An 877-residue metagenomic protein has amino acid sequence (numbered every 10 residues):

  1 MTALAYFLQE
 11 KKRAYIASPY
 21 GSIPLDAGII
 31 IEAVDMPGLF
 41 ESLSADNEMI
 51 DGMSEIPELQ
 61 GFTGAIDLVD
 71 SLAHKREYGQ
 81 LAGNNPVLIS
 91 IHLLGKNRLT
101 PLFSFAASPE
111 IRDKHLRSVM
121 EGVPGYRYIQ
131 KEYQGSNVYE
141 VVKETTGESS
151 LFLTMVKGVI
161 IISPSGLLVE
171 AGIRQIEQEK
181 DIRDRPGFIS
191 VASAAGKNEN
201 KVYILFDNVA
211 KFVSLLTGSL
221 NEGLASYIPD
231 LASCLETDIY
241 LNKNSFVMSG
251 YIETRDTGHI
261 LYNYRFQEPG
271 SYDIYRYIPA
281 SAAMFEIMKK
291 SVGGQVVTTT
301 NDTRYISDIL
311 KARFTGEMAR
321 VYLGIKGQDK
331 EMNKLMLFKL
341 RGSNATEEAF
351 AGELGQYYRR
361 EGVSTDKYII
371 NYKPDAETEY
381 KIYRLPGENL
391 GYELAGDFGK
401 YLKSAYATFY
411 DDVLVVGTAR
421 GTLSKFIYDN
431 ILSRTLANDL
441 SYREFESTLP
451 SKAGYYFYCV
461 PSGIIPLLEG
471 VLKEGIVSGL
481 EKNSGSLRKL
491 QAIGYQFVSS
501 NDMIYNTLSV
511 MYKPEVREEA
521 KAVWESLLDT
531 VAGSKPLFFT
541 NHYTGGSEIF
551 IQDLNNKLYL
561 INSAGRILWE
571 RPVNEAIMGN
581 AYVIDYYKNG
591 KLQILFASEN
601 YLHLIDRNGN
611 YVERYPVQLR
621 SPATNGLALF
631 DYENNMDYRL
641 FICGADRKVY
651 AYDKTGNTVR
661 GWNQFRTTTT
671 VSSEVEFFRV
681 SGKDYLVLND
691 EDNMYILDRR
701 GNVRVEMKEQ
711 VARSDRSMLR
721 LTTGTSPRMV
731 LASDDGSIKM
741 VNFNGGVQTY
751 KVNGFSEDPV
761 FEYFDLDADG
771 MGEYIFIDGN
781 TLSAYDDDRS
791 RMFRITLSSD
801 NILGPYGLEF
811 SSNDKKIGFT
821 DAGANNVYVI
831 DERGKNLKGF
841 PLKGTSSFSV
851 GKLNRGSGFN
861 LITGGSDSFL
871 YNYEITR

Functional and structural regions predicted by a protein language model:
T2-R127, K131-E140, I189-L231, V247-L335 (+2 more regions): Structural boundary/hinge residues at secondary-structure and domain interfaces
A17-P19, K75-Y78, L88-S90, E148-S150 (+12 more regions): Generic recognition of flexible, low-complexity loop/linker segments
D26-G28, N85-P86, R98-L102, S149-L151 (+13 more regions): Short, surface-exposed beta-edge/turn micro-motifs
M36, A107-E110, K157-V159, S165-L167 (+9 more regions): Solvent-exposed coil/turn segments that connect beta secondary-structure elements in extracytoplasmic/periplasmic
N47-N85, G122-K243, Y272, T303-R304 (+1 more regions): An internal, short helix-loop-strand segment that often contains or flanks glycine-aspartate motifs
P164-L168, V209-F212, E253-T257, S291-G293 (+7 more regions): Hydrophobic lipid-interacting interfaces of membrane-associated proteins
G172, E179, A405-A407, D429 (+4 more regions): Extracytoplasmic/lumenal domain signature
F206-G324, R660, S673, F677 (+2 more regions): Acidic, serine/threonine- and glycine-rich low-complexity intrinsically disordered segments that serve as flexible
